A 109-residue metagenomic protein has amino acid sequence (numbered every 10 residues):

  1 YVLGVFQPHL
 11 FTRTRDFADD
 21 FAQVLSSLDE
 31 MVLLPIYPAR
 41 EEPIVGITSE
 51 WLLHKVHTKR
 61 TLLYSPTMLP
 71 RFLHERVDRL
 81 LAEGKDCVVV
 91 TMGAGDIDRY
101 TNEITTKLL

Functional and structural regions predicted by a protein language model:
Y1-L109: ATP-dependent carboxylate-amine ligase
